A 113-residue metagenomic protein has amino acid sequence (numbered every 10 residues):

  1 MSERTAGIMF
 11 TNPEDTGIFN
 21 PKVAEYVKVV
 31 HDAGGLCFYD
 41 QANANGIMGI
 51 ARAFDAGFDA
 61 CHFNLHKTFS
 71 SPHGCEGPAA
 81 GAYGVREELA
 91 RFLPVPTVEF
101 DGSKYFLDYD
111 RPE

Functional and structural regions predicted by a protein language model:
M1-A6, F10, G17: PLP-dependent aminotransferase-class I/II
I8, Y26, C37-Q41, C61 (+1 more regions): Buried hydrophobic positions in well-ordered alpha/beta secondary-structure cores of metabolic enzymes
T11-N12, Y39-N43, N64-K67: Glycine-rich, histidine-containing beta strand-loop boundary motifs that form or position
P13-A33, M48-A51: Active-site core of PLP-dependent enzymes with the aminotransferase class I/II
E14-F19, A44-G49, T68-P72, L89-F92: Flexible loop/turn segments at secondary-structure boundaries
A53-D55: Mature extracellular/periplasmic domains of secretome proteins
F63-E113: Active-site C-terminal subdomain of aminotransferase-like
